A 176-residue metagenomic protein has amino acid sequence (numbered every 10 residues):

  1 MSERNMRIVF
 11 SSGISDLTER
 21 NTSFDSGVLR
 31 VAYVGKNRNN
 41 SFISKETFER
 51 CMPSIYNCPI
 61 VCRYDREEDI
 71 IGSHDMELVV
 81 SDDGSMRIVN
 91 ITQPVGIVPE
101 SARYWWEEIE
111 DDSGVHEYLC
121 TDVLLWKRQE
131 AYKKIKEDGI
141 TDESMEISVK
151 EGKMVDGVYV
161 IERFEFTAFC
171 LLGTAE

Functional and structural regions predicted by a protein language model:
M1-E176: Signature of dsDNA virion morphogenesis modules
